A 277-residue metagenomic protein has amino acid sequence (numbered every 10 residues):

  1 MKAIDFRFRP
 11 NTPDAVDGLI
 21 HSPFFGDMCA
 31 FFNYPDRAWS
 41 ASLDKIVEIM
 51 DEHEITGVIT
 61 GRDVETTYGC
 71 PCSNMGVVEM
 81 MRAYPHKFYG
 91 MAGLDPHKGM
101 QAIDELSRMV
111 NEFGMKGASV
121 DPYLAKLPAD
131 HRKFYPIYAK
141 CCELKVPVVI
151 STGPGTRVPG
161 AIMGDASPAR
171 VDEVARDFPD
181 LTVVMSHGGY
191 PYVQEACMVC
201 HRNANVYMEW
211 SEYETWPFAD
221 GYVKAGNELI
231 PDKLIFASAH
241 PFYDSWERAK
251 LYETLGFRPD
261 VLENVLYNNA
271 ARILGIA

Functional and structural regions predicted by a protein language model:
M1-E52, T56, D104-R108, I230-K233 (+1 more regions): Mid-to-C-terminal alpha-helical segments outside catalytic/metal-binding sites
R7, M50, G57, V77 (+9 more regions): Divalent metal-coordination and catalytic microenvironments
F8-P10, G61-R62, A92-P96, S119-P122 (+4 more regions): A cross-domain feature marking catalytic cores of carbohydrate-active enzymes and several ubiquitous metabolic/repair
N11-D14, V64-T67, P96-M100, A125 (+4 more regions): Active-site environment of divalent metal-dependent phosphoester hydrolases
W39-I46, C72-V78, A102-D104, S167-V171 (+2 more regions): Alpha-helical scaffolding within the catalytic cores of extracellular/periplasmic polymer-degrading hydrolases
E48-T56, A83-K87, L144, V174-T182: A structural motif corresponding to the C-terminal end of an alpha-helix and its immediate exit/capping segment
T56, V64-T156, G160-I162: Active-site gating/metal-coordination segments in enzymes
F113-G117, P128-I235: Catalytic pocket-lining loop regions of alpha/beta-barrel enzymes, especially the amidohydrolase/enolase/GH5 lineages
